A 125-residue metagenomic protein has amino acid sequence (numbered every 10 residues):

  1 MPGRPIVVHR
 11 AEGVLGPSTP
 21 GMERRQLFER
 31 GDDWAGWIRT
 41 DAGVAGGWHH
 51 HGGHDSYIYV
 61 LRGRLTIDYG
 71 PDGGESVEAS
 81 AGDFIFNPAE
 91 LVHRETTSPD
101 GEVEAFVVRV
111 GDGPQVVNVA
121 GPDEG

Functional and structural regions predicted by a protein language model:
M1-W37, G47, V116-G125: A short, N-terminal "cap"/entry segment at the start of jelly-roll beta-barrel domains of the cupin/DSBH fold
G31-D33, D41-A45, R62-T66, D112-P114: Short, charged/polar surface micro-motifs in flexible loops or helix N-caps
D33, V44, G53, D72 (+3 more regions): A generic "binding-loop/recognition-motif" signal
A35-R39, Y57, S76, F84-F86 (+1 more regions): Conserved hydrophobic/aromatic beta-strand scaffold that supports enzyme active sites
W37-I38, H50, Y69-P71, T97 (+1 more regions): Residue-level recognition of conserved beta-strand positions in structured domain cores
A45, H54-A81: A short beta-strand-loop-beta hairpin characteristic of the jelly-roll/cupin
G47-W48, I67-D68, S76, N87 (+1 more regions): Short beta-strand His + acidic residue motifs that chelate non-heme Fe in jelly-roll/DSBH and cupin folds
S80-A81, A89-Q115: Ligand-binding loop in jelly-roll beta-barrel domains
